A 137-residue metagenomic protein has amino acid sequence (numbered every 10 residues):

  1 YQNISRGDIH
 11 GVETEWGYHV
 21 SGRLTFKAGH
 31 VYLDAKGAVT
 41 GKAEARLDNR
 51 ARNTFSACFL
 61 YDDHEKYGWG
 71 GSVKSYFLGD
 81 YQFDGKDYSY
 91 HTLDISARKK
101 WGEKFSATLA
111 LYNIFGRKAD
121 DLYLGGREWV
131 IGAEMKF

Functional and structural regions predicted by a protein language model:
Y1, K42-N49, Y88-Y90, L124-V130: Flexible, surface-exposed loop regions and adjacent strand-edge segments of Gram-negative outer-membrane beta-barrel
Q2-Y81: Gram-negative outer-membrane beta-barrel transporters
G17-H19, R23, L60-H64, R98-K104 (+2 more regions): Structural signature of outer-membrane beta-barrel channels/translocons
V39, D84-G85, D121: Short conserved micro-motifs at the rims of enzyme active sites and ligand-binding pockets
C58, G125-F137: Outer-membrane beta-barrel "beta-signal"
Y76-Y81, G85-D94: Outer-membrane beta-barrel transmembrane domain signature
S89-L93, K100-A107, R127-W129: A short pocket-lining beta-strand/turn micro-motif at the edge of beta-sheets
Y112-W129: Predominantly the C-terminal beta-signal and adjacent terminal strand-loop region of outer-membrane beta-barrel
